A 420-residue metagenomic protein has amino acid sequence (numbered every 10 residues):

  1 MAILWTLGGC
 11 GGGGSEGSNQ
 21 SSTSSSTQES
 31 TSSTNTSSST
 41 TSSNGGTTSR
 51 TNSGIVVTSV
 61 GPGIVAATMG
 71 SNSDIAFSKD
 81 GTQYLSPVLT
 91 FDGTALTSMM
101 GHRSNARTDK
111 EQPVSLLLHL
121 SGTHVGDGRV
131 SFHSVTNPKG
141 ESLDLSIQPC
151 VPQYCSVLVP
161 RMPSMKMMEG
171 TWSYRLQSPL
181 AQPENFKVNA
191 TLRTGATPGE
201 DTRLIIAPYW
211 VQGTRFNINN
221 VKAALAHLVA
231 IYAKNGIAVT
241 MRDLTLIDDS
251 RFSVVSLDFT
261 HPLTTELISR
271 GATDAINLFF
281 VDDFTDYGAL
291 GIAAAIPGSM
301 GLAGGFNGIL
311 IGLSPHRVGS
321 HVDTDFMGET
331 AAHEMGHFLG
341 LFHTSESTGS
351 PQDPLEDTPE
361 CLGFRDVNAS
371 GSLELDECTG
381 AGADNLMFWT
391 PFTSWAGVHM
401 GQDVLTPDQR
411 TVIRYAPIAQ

Functional and structural regions predicted by a protein language model:
W5-S37, T41-P62: Bacterial Sec-dependent N-terminal signal peptides
N44-V88, D92-L96, M100-R103, D109-P113 (+4 more regions): Propeptide-to-catalytic entry region of secreted or membrane-anchored zinc metalloproteases
E200-E334, F338-Q420: Extracellular (secreted or membrane-anchored) zinc-dependent metallopeptidases, primarily metzincins but also closely
